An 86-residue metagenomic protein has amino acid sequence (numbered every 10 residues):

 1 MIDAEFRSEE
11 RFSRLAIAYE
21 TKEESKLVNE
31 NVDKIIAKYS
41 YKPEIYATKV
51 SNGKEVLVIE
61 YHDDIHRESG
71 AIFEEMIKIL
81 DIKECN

Functional and structural regions predicted by a protein language model:
I2-K42: N-terminal acidic leader/helix
E5-R7, K49, I72: Generic marker of residues within folded, mature protein domains
E20, S40, Y61, L80-D81: Short, flexible coil/linker elements and helix-boundary hinge sites characteristic of intrinsically disordered
K26-N29, D33-G70: Acidic, low-complexity, intrinsically disordered interaction modules
Y41-T48, I77-N86: Conserved short beta-strand edge segments in small beta-sheet-based binding/regulatory domains
G70-I77: Charge-biased C-terminal accessory regions appended to nucleic-acid-, cytoskeletal NTPase
